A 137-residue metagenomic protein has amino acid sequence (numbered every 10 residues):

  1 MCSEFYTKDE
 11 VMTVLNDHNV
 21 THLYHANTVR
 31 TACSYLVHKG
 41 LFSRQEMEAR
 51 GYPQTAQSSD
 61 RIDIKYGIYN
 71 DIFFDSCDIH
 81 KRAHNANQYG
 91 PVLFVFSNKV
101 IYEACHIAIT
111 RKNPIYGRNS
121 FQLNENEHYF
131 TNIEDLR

Functional and structural regions predicted by a protein language model:
M1-R137: Active-site-proximal loop/hinge segments that shape catalytic or ion-binding/gating pockets
